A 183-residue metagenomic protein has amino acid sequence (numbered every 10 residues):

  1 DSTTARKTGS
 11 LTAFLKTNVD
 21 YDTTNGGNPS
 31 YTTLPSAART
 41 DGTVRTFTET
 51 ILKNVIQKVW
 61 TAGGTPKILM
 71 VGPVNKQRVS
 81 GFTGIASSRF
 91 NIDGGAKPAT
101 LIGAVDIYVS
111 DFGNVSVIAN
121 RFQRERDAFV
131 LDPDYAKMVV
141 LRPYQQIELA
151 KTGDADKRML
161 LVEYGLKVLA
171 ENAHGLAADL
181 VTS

Functional and structural regions predicted by a protein language model:
D1-S183: Core alpha/beta structural scaffold of self-assembling particle/tube/pore-forming proteins
